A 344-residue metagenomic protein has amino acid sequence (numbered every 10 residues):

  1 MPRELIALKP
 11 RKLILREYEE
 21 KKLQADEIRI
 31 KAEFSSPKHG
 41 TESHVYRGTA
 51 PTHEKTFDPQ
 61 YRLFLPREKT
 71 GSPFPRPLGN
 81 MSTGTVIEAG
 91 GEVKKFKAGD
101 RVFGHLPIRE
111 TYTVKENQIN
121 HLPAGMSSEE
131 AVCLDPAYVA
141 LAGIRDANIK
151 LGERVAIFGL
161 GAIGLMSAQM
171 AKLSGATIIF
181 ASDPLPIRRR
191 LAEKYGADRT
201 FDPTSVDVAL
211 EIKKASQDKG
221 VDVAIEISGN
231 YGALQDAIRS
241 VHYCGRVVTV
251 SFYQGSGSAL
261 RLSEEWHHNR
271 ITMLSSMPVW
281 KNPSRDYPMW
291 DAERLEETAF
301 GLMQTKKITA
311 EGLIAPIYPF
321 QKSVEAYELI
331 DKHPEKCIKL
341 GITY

Functional and structural regions predicted by a protein language model:
M1-P75, T343-Y344: Short N-terminal strand-loop motif that marks the start of NAD(P)H/FAD-dependent oxidoreductase cofactor-binding domains
E68, S72-H105: A glycine-/small-residue-rich N-terminal strand-loop-strand element that serves as the cofactor-binding glycine loop
P77, H105-E116: A structural motif shared across PLP-dependent enzymes of the aminotransferase-like
S127-V206, L210: Mid-domain Rossmann-like dinucleotide-binding core that forms the NAD(H)/NADP(H) cofactor-binding site
D198, G232-T305, G341-Y344: Glycine-rich phosphate-binding loop and adjacent beta-alpha segment of Rossmann(oid) nucleotide-cofactor-binding
D218, V248, G255, A259 (+3 more regions): C-terminal capping/lid region of NAD(P)-dependent oxidoreductase domains
